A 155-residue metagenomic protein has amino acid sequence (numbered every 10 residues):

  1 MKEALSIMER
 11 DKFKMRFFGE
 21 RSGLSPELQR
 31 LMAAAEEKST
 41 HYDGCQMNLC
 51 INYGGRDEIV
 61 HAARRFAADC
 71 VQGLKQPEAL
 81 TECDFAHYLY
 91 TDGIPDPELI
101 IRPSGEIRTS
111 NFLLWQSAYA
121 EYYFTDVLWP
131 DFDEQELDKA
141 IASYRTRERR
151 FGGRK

Functional and structural regions predicted by a protein language model:
M1-K155: Flexible, compositionally biased loop and terminal segments
